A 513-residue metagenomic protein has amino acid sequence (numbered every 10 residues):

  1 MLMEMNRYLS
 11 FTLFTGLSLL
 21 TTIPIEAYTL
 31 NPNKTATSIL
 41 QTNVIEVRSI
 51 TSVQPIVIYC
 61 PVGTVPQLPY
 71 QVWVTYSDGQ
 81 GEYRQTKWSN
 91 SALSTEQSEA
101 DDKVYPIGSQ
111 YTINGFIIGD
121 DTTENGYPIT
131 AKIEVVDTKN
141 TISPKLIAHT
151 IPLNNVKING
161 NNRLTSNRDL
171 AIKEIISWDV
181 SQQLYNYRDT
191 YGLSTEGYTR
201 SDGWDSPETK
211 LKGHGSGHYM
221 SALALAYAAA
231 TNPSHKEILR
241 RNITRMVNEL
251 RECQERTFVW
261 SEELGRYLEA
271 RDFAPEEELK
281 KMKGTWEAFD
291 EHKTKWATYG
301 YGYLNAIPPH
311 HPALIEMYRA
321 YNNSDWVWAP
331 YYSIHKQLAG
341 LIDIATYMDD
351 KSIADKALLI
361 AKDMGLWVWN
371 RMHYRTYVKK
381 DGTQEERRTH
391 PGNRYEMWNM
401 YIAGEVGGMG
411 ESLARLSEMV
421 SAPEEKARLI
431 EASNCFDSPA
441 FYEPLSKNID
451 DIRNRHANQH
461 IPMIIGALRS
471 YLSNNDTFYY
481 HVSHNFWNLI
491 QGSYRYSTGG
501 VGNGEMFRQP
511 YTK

Functional and structural regions predicted by a protein language model:
L2-T12: Bacterial N-terminal signal peptides that target proteins for export
T12-T22: Bacterial N-terminal signal peptides
A27-R48: Low-complexity, acidic Ser/Thr/Pro-rich repeat tracts that form intrinsically disordered stalk/linker regions of very
N43-G81: Solvent-exposed, low-complexity, repeat-rich "mucin-like" stalks and linkers
G63, G79-G81, T122, G302 (+1 more regions): Detector for glycine-centered tight turns/loop "hinges" at secondary-structure junctions
D78-E134: Serine/threonine-rich, repeat-prone extracellular segments and beta-strand-based repeat modules of secreted/surface
E134-N140: Extracellular interdomain linker/stem segments of modular secreted and single-pass surface proteins
N140-K513: Glycan-recognition and catalytic cores of secretory/periplasmic carbohydrate-active enzymes
